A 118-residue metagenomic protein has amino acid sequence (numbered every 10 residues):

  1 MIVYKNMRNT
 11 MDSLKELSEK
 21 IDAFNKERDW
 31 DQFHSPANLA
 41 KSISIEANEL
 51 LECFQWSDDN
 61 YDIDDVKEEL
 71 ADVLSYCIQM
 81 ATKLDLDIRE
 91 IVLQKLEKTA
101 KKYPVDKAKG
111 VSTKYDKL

Functional and structural regions predicted by a protein language model:
M1-L70, L74-L118: Flexible "arm" and connector segments at domain edges
